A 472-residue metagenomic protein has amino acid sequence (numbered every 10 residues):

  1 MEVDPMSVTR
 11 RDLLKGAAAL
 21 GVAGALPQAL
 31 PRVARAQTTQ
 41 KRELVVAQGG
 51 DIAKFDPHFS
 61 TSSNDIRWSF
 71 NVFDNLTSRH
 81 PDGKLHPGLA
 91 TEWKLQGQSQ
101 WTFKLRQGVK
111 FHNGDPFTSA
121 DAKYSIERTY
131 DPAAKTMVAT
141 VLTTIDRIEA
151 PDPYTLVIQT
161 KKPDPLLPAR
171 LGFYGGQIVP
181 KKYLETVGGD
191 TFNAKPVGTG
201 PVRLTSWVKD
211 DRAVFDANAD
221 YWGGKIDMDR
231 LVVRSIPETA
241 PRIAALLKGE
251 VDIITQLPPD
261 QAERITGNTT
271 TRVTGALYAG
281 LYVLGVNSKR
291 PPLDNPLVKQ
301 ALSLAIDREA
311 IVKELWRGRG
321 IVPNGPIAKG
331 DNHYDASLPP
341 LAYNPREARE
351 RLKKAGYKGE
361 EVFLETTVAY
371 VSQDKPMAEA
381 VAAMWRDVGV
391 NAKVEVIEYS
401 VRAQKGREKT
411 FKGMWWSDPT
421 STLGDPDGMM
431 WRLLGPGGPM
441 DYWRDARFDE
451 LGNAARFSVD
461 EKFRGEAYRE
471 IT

Functional and structural regions predicted by a protein language model:
V46, G114, I253, A383-G437: Periplasmic binding protein-like
A47-Q98, E127, K195-T199: N-terminal lobe/hinge region of extracytoplasmic solute-binding protein
H80-K84, G172-I226, R230, A240 (+2 more regions): Gly/Pro-rich hinge or "lid" segments in bacterial periplasmic/extracellular proteins
T91-K135, V157-Q159, A245, P292-D294: Aromatic- and charge-enriched surface segment that lines or borders ligand/interaction sites
K94, A139-Y183: Surface-exposed binding/hinge segments that line and control ligand-binding clefts or catalytic entry sites
T102, L297, D387, N391-R402 (+1 more regions): Extracytoplasmic/peripheral linker and loop segments enriched in polar/acidic and small residues with frequent Thr/Pro
D190, N218-R264, N391: Ligand-site clamp/hinge motif
I321-K354, V371-P376: Structural transition elements
